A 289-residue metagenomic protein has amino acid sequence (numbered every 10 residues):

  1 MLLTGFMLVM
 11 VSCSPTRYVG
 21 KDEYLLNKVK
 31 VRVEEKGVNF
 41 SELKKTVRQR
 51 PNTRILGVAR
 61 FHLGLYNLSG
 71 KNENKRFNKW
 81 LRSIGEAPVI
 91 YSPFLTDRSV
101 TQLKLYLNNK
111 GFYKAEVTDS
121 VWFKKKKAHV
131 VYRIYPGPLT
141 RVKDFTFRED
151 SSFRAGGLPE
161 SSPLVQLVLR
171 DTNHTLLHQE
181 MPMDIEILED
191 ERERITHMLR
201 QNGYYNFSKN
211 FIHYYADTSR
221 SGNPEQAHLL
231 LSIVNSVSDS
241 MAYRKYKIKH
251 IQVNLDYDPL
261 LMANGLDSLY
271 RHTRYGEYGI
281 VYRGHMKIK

Functional and structural regions predicted by a protein language model:
M1-T4: Sec-dependent signal peptide recognition, specifically the positively charged N-region followed immediately by
V9-S12: C-terminal motif of bacterial Sec signal peptides marking the signal peptidase cleavage site
S14-K289: Interaction-mediating elements
